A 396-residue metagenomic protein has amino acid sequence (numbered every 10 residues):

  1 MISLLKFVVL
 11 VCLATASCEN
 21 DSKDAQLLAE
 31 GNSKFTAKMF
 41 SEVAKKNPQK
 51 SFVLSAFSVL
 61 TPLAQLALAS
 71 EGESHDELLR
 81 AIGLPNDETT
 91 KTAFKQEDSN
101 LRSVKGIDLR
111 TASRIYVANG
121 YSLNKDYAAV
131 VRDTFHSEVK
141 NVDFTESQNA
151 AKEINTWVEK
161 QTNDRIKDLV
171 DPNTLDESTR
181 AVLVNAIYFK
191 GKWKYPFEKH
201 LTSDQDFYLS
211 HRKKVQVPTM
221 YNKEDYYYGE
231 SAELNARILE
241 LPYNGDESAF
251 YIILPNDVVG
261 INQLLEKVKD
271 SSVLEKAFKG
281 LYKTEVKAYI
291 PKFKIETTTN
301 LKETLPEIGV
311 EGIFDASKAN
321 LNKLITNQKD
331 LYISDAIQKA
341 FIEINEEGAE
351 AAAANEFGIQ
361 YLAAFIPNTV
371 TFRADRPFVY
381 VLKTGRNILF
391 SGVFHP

Functional and structural regions predicted by a protein language model:
I2-E146, I154-T156, Q161, E350-A352 (+1 more regions): Detector for small/aliphatic-rich hydrophobic stretches
A14, S272-E275: Soluble, non-membrane globular domain cores that form compact, hydrophobic packing and curved binding surfaces
T36, N235-I238, K339, D375-V379: Short glycine-rich loop/turn motifs
L78-I82, F197-D204, Q263-D270: Short Gly/aromatic-enriched secondary-structure transition segments
E88-I261, K276-F365: Non-catalytic, conformational "gating/processing" segments within enzyme and secreted inhibitor domains
F372, R376-P396: C-terminal or internal capping secondary-structure element at the end of a domain, subdomain, or sheet
